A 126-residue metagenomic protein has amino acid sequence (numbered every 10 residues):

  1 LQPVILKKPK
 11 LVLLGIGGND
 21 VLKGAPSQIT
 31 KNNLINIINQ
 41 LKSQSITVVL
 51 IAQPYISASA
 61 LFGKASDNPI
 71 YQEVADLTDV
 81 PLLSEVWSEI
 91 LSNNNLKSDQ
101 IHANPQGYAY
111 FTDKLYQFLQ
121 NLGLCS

Functional and structural regions predicted by a protein language model:
L1-S126: Alpha-helical cap/lid subdomain in secreted, periplasmic, or secretory-pathway luminal O-acyl-processing enzymes
